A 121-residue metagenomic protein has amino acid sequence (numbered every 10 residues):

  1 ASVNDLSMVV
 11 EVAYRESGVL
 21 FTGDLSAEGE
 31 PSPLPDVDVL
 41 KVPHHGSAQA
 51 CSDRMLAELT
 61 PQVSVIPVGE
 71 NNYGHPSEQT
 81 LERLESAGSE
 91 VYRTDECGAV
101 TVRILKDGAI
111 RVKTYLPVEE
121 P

Functional and structural regions predicted by a protein language model:
A1-N4, N71-P121: Binuclear metal-ion centers of metallo-dependent hydrolases, dominated by the metallo-beta-lactamase
A1-P76: Active-site-proximal loop/helix segments of hydrolase catalytic cores
